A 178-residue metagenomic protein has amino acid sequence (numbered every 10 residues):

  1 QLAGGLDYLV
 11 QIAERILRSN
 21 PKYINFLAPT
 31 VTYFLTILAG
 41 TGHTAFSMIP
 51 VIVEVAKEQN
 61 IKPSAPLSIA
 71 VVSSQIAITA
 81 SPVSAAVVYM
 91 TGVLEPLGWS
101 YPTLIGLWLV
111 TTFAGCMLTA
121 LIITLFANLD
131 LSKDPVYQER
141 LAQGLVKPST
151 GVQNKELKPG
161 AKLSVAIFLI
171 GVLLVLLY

Functional and structural regions predicted by a protein language model:
Q1-Q59, A65: Membrane-embedded alpha-helical segments and adjacent helix-loop junctions characteristic of multi-pass solute
G4, A85-V87, T91, V136-R140: Peri-membrane helix termini and adjoining interfacial loops of integral membrane proteins
I16-N20, K62-A65, W99, T103 (+4 more regions): Juxtamembrane/transmembrane-helix boundary motifs in multi-pass membrane proteins
K22-F26, A80, Q143-K147: Small-residue-rich segments of transmembrane alpha-helices in multi-pass membrane proteins, especially helix faces
I24-A28, L67, S164-I167, G171: Hydrophobic alpha-helical transmembrane segments of polytopic
T32-I49, P63-T103, L107, T112-F126: Alpha-helical transmembrane segments and, especially, the helix-loop junctions at the ends of these helices
G106, V110-Y178: Long, contiguous bundles of hydrophobic transmembrane helices that form the permeation core of multi-pass
